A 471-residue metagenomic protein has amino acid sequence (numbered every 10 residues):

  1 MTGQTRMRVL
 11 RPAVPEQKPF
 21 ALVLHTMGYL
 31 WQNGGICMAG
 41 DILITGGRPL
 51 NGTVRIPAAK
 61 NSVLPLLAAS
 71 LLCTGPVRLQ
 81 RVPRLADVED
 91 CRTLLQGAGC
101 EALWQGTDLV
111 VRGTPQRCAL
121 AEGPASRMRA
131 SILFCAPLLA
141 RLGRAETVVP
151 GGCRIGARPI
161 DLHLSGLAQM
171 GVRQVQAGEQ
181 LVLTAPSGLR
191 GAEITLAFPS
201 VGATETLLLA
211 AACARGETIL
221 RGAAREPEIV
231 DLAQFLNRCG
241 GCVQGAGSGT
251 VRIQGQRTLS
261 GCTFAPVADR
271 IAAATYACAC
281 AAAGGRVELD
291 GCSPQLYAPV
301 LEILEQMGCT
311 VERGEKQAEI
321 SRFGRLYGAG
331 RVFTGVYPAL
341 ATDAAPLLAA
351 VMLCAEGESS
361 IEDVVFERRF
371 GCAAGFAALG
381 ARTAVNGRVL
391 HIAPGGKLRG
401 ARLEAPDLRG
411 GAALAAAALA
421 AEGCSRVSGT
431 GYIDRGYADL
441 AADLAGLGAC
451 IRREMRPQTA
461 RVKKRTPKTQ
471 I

Functional and structural regions predicted by a protein language model:
R6-R11, R461, R465: Basic polycationic patches enriched in arginine
Q17-I471: Short, structured segments at the rim of ligand-binding sites
